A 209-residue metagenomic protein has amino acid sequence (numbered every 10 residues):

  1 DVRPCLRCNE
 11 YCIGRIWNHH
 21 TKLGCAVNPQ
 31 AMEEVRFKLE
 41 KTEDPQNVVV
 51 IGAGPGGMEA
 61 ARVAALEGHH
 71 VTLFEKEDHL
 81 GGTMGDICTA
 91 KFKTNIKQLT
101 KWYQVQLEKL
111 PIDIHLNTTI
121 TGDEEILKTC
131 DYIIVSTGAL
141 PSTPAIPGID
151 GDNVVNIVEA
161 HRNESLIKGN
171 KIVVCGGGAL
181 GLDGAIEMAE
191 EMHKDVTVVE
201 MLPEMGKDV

Functional and structural regions predicted by a protein language model:
D1, T89-K93, D152: Short, hinge-like loop/turn segments at secondary-structure boundaries
D1-I51, P55, E59, V63-L66 (+3 more regions): Flavin-dependent oxidoreductase catalytic cores
W17-H19, F37, G85-D86, A145-P147 (+1 more regions): Short acidic, glycine/serine/threonine-rich loops at helix termini
V27-A31, V35-F37, L80, D86 (+2 more regions): Membrane-interfacial segments at transmembrane helix termini in multi-pass membrane proteins
P45-F74, L80, H115-E125, T129 (+3 more regions): Rossmann-like dinucleotide/flavin-binding elements
G82-C130, V209: N-terminal Rossmann-like dinucleotide/flavin-binding domain of flavoprotein oxidoreductases that bind FAD/FMN
